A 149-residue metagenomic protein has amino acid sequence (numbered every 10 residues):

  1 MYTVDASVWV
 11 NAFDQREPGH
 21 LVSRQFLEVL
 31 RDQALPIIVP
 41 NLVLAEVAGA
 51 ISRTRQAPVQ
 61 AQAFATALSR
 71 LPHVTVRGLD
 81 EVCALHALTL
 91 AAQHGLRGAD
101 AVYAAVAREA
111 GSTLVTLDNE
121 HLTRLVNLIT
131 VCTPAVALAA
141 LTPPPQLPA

Functional and structural regions predicted by a protein language model:
M1, V76-R77, A104, R108-A149: Acidic, PIN/NYN-like endoribonuclease modules and their adjacent C-terminal/linker elements
M1-V39, T54-A63, L138-A149: Short, well-structured N-terminal submotif of metal-dependent ribonuclease cores
V4, I38-V39, G78, G98 (+1 more regions): Short beta-strand scaffold positions
V8, V43, C83, V102-Y103 (+1 more regions): Alpha-helix capping/helix-boundary segments
Q15, N41-L42, S69-Q93: Acidic catalytic patch
T54-A57, H94, V131-P134: Short, hinge-like loop/turn segments at secondary-structure boundaries
